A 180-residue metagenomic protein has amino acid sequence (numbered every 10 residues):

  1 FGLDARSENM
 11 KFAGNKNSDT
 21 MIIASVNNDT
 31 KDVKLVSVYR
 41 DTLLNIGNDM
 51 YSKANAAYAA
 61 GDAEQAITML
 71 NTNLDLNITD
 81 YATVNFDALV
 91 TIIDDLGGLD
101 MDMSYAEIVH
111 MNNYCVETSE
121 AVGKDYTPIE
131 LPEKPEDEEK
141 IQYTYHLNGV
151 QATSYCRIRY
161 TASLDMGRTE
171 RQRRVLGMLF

Functional and structural regions predicted by a protein language model:
F1-F180: Non-catalytic, solvent-exposed segments at the cell envelope interface
